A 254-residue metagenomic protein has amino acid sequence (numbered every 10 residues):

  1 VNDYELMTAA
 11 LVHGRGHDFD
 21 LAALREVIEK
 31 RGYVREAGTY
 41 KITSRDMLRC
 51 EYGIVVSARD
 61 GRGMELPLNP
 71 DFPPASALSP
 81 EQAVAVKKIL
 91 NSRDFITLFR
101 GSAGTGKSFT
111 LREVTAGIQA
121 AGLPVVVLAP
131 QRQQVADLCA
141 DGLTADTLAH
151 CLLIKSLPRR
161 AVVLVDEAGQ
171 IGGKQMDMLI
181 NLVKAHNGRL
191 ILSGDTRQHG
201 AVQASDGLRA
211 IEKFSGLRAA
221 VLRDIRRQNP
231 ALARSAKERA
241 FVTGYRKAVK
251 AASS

Functional and structural regions predicted by a protein language model:
V1-S254: Conserved ATP-binding/catalytic motifs of P-loop helicase motor domains
